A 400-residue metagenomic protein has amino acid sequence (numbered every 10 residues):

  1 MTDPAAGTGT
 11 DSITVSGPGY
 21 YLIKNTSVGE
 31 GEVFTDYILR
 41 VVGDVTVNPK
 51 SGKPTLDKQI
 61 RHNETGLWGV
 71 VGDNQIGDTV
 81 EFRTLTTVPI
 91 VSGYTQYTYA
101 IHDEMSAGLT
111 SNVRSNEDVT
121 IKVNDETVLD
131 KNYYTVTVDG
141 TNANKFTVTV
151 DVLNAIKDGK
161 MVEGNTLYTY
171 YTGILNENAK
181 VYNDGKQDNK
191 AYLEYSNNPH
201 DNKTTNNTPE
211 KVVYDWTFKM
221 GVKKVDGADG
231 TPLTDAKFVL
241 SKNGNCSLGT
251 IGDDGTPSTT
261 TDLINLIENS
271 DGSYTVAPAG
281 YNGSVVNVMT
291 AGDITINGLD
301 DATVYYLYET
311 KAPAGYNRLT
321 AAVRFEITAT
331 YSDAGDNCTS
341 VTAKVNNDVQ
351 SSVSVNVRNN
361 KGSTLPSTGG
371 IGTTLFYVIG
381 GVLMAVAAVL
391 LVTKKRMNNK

Functional and structural regions predicted by a protein language model:
M1-K400: Solvent-exposed loop/turn and edge beta-strand elements of beta-rich ligand-binding domains
